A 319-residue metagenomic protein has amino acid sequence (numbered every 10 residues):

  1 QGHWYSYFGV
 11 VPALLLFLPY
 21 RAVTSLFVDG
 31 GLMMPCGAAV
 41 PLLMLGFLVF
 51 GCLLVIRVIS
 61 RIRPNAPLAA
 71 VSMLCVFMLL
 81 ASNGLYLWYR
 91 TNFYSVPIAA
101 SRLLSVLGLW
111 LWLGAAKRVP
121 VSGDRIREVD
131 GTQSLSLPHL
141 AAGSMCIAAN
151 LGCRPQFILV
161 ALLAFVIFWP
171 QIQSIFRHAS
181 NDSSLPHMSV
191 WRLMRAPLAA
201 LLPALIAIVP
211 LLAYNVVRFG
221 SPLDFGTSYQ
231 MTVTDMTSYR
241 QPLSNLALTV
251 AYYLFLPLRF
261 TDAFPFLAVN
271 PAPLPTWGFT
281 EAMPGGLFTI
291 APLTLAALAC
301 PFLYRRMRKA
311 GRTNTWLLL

Functional and structural regions predicted by a protein language model:
Q1-L319: Membrane-proximal envelope and lipid/glycan-remodeling enzymes
